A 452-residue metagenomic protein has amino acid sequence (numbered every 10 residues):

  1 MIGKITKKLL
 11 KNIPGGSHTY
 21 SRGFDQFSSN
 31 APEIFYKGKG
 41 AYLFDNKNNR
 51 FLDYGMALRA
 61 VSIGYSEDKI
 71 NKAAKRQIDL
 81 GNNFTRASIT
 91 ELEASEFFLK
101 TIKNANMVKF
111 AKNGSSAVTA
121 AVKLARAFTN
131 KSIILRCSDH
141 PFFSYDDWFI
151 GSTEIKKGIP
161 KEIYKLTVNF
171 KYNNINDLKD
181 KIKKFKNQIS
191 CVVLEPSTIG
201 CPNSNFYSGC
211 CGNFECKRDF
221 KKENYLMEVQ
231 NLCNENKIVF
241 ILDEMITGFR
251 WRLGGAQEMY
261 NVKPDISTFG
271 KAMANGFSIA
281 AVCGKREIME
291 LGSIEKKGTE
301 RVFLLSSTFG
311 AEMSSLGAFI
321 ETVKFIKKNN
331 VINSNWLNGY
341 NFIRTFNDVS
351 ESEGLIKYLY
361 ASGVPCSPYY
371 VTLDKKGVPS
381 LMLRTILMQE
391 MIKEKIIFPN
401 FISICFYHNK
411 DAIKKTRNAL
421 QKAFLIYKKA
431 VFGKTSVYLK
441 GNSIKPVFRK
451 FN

Functional and structural regions predicted by a protein language model:
M1-N452: Conserved N-terminal phosphate-binding loop of PLP-dependent enzymes in the Aspartate aminotransferase
